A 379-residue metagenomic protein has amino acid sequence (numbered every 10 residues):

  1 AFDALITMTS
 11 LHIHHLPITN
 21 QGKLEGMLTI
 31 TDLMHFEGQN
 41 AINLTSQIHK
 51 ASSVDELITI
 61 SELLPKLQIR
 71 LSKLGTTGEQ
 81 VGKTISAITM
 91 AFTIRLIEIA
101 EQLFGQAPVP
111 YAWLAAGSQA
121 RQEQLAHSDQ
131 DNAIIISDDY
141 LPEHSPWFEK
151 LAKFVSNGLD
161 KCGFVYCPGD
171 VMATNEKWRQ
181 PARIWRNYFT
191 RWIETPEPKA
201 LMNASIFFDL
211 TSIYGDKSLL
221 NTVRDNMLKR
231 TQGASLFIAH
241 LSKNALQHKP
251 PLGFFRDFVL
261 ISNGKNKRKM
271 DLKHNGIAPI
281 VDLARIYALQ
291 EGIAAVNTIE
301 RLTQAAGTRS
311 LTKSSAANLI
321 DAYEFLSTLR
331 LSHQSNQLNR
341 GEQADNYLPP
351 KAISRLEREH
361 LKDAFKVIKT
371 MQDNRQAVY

Functional and structural regions predicted by a protein language model:
A1-H12, T19-N20: The conserved cystathionine-beta-synthase
F2-L5, M34, K362: Generic structural signal for individual residues within well-ordered alpha-helical segments across diverse proteins
S10, Q21, I30, P65: ATP/adenylate-binding site constellation spanning eukaryotic-like Ser/Thr protein kinases, ABC-transporter
I13, L24-N40: Short beta->alpha transition motifs characteristic of CBS
H14-H15, Q21, N43-L44: Active-site-adjacent scaffolding segments
N20-L24, L103: Flexible loop/coil segments at beta-strand boundaries within sensory signal-transduction domains
Q21, H35, M172: Residue-level "edge-of-site" marker
N43-Y379: A nucleotide- and high-energy phosphate-metabolite-utilizing enzyme signature
